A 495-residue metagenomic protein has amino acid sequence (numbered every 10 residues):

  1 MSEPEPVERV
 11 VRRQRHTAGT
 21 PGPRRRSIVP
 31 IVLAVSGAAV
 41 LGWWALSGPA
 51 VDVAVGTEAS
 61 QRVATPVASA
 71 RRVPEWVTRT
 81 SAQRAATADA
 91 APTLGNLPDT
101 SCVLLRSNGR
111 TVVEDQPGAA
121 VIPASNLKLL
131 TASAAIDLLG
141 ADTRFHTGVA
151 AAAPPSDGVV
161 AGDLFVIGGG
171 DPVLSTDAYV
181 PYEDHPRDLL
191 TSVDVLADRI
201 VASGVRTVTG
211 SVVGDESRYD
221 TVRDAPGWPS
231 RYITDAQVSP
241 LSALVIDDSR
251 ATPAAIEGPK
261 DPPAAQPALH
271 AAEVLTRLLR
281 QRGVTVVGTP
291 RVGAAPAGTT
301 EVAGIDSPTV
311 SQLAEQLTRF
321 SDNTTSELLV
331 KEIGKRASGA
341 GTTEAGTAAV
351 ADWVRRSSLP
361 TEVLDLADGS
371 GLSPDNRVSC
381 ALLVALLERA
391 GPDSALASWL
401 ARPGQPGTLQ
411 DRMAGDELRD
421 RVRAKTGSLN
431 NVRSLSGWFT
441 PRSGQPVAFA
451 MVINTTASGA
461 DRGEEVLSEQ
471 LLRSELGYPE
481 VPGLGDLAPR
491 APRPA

Functional and structural regions predicted by a protein language model:
M1-R25: Terminal targeting segments of Actinobacterial cell-envelope proteins
V40-R72, R144, G283: C-terminal region of N-terminal signal peptides and the immediate post-cleavage residues of exported proteins
E58-I122, H146, L196-G204: Beta-lactamase-like hydrolase cores
A82, V113-D115, G334-A495: Small-residue-rich helix-loop
T100-C102, D157-S242, S249, G283-V284 (+1 more regions): Mid-domain, small-residue-enriched loop/turn segments at the edges of structured enzyme/sensor domains
P123-A141, V212, L244, V274-L279 (+2 more regions): Active-site SXXK
D137-A152, G288-R291, L396-A397: Short, well-structured active-site flanking segments
S249-S394: A small/polar active-site loop signature that marks catalytic segments
